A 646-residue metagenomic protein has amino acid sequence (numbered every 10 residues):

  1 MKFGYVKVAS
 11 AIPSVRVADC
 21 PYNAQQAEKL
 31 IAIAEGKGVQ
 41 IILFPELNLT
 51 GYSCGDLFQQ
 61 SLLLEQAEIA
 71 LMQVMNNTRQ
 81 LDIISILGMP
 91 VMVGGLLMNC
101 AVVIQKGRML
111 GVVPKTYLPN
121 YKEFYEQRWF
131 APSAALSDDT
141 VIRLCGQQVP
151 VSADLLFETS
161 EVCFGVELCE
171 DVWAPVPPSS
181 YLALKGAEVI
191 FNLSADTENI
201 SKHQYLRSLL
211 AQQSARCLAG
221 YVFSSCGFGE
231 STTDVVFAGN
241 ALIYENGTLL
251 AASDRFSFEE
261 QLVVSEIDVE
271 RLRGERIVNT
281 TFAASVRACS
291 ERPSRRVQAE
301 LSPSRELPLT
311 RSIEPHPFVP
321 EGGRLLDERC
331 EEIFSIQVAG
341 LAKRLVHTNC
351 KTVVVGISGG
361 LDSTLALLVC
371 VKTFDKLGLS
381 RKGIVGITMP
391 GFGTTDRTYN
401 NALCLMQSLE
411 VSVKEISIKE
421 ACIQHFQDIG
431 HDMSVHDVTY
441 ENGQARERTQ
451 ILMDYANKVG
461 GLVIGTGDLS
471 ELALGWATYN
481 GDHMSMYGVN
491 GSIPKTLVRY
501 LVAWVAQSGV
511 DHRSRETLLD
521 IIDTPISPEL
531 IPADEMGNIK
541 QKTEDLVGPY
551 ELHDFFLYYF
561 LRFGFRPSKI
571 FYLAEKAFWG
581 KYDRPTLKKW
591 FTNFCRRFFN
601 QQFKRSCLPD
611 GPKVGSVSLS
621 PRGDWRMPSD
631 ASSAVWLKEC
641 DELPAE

Functional and structural regions predicted by a protein language model:
M1-G356, K372-R381, V413: Enzyme catalytic cores with a strong preference for nitrogen-chemistry domains
K7, A18, N23, S160 (+6 more regions): ATP/NTP-dependent adenylation/nucleotidyl-transfer catalytic domains that generate, transfer, or process NMP-activated
